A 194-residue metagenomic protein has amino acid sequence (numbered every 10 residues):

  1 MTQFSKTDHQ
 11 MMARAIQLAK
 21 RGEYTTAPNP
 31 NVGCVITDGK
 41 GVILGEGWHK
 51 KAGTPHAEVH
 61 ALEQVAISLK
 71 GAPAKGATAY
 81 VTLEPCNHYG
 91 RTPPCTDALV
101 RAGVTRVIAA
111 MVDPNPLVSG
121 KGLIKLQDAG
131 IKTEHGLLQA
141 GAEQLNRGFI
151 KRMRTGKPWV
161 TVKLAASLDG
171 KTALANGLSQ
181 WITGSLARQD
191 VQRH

Functional and structural regions predicted by a protein language model:
M1-T26, I43, L69-K75, G90-H194: Zinc-dependent deaminase
A27-V32, G39, K75-T78: Acidic, glycine-enriched active-site microenvironments
P28-V32, P55, P158-V160: Short, basic and Ser/Thr-rich N-terminal targeting/leader segments
V32-G41, K163-A165: Short beta-strand scaffold segments in enzyme catalytic cores
K50, T82, A110: Conserved residues at the C-terminal ends of beta-strands
K51-E63, I182-D190: A short, polar/charged loop-to-alpha-helix boundary motif
P55-V59, A79-A98: Local cysteine-cluster metal-coordination motifs and their immediate loop/turn environment, predominantly Fe-S cluster
